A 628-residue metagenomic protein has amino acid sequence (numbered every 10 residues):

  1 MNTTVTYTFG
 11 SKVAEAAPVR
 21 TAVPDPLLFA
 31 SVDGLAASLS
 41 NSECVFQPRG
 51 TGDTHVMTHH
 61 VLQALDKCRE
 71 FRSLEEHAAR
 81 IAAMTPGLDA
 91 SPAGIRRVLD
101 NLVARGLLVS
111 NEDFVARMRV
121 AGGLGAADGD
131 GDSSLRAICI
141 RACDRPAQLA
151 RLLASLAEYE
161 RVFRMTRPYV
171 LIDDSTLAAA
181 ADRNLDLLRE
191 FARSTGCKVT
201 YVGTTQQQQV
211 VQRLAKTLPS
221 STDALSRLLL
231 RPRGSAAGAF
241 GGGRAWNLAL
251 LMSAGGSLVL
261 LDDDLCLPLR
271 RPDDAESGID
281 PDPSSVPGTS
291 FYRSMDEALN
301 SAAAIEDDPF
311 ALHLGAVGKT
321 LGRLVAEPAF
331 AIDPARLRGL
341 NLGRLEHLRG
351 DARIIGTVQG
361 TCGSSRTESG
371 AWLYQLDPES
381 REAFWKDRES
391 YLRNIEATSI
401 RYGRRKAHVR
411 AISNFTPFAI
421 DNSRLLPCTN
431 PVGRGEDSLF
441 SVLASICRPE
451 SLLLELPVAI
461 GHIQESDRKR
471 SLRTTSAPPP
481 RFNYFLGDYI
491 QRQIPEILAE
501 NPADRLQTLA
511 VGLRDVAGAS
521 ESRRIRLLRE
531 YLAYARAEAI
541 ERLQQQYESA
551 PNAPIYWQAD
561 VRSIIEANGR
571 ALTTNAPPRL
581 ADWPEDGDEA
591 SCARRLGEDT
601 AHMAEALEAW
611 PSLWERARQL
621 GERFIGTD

Functional and structural regions predicted by a protein language model:
M1-R20, H60, D66-K67, F71-R72 (+10 more regions): Terminal low-complexity segments of carbohydrate-biosynthetic enzymes
N2-F9, S42, G50-D132: Long, charge-rich, low-complexity alpha-helical segments
N2-G52: Long, low-complexity, charged/polar intrinsically disordered regions in eukaryotic proteins
A154-T166, E190-S194: Short, acidic, metal-binding catalytic loop of nucleotide-sugar glycosyltransferases
A180-G256, P272-D273: Active-site-proximal specificity loops/subdomain of glycosyltransferases
G256-P268: Short beta-strand-to-loop acidic/aromatic patch adjacent to the donor-nucleotide binding site
L267-L348: Conserved donor-nucleotide/metal-binding helix-loop-beta segment in metal-dependent transferases, i.e., the alpha-helix
R434-L439: Acidic donor-binding loop at a coil-to-helix junction in glycosyltransferase catalytic cores that engages
